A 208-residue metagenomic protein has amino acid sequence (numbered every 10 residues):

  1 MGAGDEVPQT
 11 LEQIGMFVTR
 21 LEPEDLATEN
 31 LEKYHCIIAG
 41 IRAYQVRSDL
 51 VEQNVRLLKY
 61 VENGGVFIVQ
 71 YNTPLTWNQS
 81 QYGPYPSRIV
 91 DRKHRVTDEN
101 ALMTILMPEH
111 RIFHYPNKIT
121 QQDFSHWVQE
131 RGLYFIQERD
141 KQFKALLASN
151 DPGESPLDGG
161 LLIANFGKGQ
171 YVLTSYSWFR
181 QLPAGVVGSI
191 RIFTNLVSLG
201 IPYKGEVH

Functional and structural regions predicted by a protein language model:
M1-G40, Y71-T73, N78-Q79, R88 (+3 more regions): Aromatic-Pro/Gly-enriched surface loop or interdomain linker that acts as a lid/target-recognition segment
A3, V7, G40, Q53-R56 (+1 more regions): Stable alpha-helical elements in mature extracytoplasmic
V18-T19, F67, Y171: Hydrophobic anchor at the start of a short beta-strand that flanks the dinucleotide cofactor-binding loop
L21-A27, E52-V55, S155-L161: Alpha-helical scaffolding within the catalytic cores of extracellular/periplasmic polymer-degrading hydrolases
L26-E29, Q137-E138, G188: Structural motif
R42-S125, P152, T174, P183 (+1 more regions): A glycine-rich, often tryptophan-bearing local segment used as a flexible ligand/cofactor-contacting loop or short
V61, R88, V96, D140-H208: Extracellular ligand-binding/catalytic regions of CAZymes and related secreted enzymes and adhesion modules
Q129-D140: Active-site Gly/Thr loop motif
